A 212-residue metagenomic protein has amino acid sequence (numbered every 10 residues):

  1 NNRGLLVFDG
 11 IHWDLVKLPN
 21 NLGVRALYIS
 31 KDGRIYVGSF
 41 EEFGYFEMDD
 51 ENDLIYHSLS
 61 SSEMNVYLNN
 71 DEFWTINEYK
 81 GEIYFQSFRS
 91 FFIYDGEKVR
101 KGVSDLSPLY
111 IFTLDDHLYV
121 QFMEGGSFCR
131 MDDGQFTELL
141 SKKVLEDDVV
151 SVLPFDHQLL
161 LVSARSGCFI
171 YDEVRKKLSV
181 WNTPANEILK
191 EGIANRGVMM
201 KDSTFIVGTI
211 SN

Functional and structural regions predicted by a protein language model:
N1-N212: Carboxylate-rich, polar loop motifs that coordinate divalent cations or form catalytic acidic clusters
